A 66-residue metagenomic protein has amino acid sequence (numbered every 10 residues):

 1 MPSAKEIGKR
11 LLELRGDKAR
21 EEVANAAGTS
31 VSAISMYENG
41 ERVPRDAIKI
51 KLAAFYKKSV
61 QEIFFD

Functional and structural regions predicted by a protein language model:
M1-D17: A short, Lys/Arg-rich alpha-helix, primarily the initiator
L12, E21, I50: Active-site phosphate/pyrophosphate- and oxyanion-stabilizing loops and adjacent acidic/basic residues in soluble
D17-M36: Short alpha-helical DNA-recognition segment
V31, E41-R42, V60: The DNA-contacting recognition helix of HTH DNA-binding domains and analogous helical DNA-recognition elements
S35-M36, R45, F64: Key DNA-contacting residues within the recognition helix of helix-turn-helix
A47-E62: DNA major-groove recognition helix of helix-turn-helix/homeodomain DNA-binding modules
